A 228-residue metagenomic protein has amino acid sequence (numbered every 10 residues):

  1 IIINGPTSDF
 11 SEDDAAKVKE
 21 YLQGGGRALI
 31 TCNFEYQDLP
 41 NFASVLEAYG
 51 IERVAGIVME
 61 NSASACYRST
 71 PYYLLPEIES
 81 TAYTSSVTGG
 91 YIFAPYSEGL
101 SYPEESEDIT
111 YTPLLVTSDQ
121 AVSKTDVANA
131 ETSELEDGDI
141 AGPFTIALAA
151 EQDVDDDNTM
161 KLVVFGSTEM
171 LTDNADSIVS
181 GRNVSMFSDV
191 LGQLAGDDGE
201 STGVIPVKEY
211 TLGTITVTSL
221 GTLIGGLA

Functional and structural regions predicted by a protein language model:
I2-G199: Acidic, S/T/G-rich, low-cysteine, solvent-exposed domains in lumenal/extracellular/periplasmic regions of secretory
M170, S177, G192-Q193, D198-L227: Short, aromatic-rich amphipathic segments at membrane interfaces that lie adjacent to a transmembrane helix or signal
